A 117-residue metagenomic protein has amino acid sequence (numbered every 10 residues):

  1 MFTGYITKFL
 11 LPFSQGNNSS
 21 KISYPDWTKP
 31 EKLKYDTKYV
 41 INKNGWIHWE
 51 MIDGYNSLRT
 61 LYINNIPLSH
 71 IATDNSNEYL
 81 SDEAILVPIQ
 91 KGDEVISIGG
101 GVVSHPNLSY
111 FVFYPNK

Functional and structural regions predicted by a protein language model:
F2-Y35, K117: Glycine-rich, low-complexity segments
T7, N64-P67, Q90: Residues marking helix boundaries in flexible regions
S19-I63: Beta-rich globular "head" domains
K29, H48-W49, H70, V95-S97: Short hydrophobic/aromatic-rich beta-strand segments that constitute the beta-sheet cores of beta-sandwich/beta-barrel
V40, S81-P88: Exposed aromatic-hydrophobic patches
G54-S81: Terminal beta-strand-rich extracellular "head" domains that mediate receptor/glycan or other ligand binding
V87-G101: Noncatalytic modules at the cell exterior or secretory-pathway interfaces, chiefly beta-strand-rich lectin/adhesion
G101-K117: Exposed low-complexity, polar/acidic, P/S/T/G-rich flexible segments that act as propeptides, protease-susceptible
